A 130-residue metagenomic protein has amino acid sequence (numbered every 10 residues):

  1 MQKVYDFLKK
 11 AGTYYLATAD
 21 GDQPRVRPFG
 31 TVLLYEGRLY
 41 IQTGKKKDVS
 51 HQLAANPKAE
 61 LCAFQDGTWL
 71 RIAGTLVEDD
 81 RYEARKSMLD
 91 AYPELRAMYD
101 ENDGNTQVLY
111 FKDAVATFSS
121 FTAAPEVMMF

Functional and structural regions predicted by a protein language model:
M1-Q2, T43, P93-E94: Charged, amphipathic alpha-helical segments
D6-D20, A59-C62: A short, Trp-centered hydrophobic/proline-enriched beta-strand micro-motif
A11-T13, P28, G37-L39, N56-A59 (+2 more regions): Short, surface-exposed beta-edge/turn micro-motifs
Y15, L39-Y40, R71, T117: General beta-strand recognition
V32-G67: A short mixed-secondary-structure module that forms the rim of ligand-binding clefts
R71-F130: Charged, gly/pro-rich active-site loop segments
